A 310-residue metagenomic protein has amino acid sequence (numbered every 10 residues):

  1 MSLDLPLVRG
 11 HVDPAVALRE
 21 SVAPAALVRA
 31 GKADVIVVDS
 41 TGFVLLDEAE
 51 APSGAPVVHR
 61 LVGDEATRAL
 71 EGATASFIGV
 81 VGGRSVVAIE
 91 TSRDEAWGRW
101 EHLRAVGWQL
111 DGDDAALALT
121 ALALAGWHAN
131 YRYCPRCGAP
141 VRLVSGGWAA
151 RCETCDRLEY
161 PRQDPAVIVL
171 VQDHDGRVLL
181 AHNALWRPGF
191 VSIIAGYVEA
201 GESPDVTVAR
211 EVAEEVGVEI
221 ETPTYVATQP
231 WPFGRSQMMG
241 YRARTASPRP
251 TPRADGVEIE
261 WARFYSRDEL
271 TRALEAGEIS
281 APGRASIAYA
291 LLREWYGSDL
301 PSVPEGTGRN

Functional and structural regions predicted by a protein language model:
M1-Y131, R142, W186-V191, R235 (+1 more regions): Nudix hydrolase/Nudix homology domain
F77, Y133, I168-L170, L180 (+2 more regions): Conserved hydrophobic/aromatic beta-strand scaffold that supports enzyme active sites
L119-L170: Cys/His-rich short segments
R142-S145, G217-V226: Short, well-structured beta-strand/strand-turn elements
A150-I193, Y197, E219-I220, T224 (+1 more regions): N-terminal strand-loop-strand
I194, V208, V212: Hydrophobic alpha-helical positions that pack around
S203-P204: N-terminal phosphate-binding loop and adjacent alpha-helix
Q229-T251, R263: Active-site-adjacent beta-strand/loop module that shapes the phosphate/pyrophosphate-binding cleft
